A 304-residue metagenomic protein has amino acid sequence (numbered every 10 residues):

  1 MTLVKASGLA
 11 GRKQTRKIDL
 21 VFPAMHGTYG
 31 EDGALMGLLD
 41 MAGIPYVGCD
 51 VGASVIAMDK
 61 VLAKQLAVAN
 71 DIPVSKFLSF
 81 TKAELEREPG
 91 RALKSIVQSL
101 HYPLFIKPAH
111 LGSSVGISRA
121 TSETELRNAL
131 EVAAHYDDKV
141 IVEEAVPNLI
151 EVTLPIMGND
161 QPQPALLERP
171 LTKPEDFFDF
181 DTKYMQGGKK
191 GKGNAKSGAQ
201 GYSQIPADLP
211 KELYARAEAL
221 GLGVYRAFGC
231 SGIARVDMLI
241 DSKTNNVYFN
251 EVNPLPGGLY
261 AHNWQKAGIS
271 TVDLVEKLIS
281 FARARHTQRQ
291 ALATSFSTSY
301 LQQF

Functional and structural regions predicted by a protein language model:
M1-G52, I56-M58, L62, F80-A92 (+2 more regions): ATP-binding N-terminal substructure of ATP-dependent carboxylate-amine bond-forming enzymes
M1-G8, K189-Q200: Charged, glycine/proline-rich intrinsically disordered loops and linkers
G11-R16, S54-L149, D160-Q161: Active-site nucleotide/adenylate-binding loops and adjacent lid/helix of ATP-dependent enzymes
L39, L66-V68, W264: Structural element of the ATP-grasp superfamily
P45-Y46, V74, L104, T271: Hydrophobic beta-strand scaffold residues
V47-G48, S113-S114, G258-H262: Short small-residue beta-strand/loop micro-motif enriched in glycine and branched aliphatics
S118-S197, D208-R216, V247: Phosphate-binding site of ATP-dependent enzymes
Y202, D208-F304: ATP-dependent carboxylate activation and anion-phosphoryl transfer catalytic cores that bind Mg-ATP to form
